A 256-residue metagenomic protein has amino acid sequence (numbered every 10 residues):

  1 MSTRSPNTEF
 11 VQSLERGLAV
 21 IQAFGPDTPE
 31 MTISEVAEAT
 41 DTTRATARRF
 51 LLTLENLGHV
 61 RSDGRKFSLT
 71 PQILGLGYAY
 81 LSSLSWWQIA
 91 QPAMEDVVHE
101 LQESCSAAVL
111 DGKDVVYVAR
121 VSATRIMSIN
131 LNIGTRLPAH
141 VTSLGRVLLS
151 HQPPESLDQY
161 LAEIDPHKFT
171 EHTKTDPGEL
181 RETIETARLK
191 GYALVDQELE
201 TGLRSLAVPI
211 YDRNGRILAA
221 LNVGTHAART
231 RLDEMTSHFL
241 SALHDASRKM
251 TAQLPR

Functional and structural regions predicted by a protein language model:
M1-Q88, E95, R248, A252-R256: N-terminal helix-turn-helix
F10-L14, T70, S83, W87 (+7 more regions): Short, structured helix-loop boundary elements
K66-I164: Amphipathic alpha-helical effector-binding/dimerization core of metabolite-sensing transcriptional regulators
A90-V97, L161-A207, Q253: Short, basic/aromatic recognition patches
I210-R213: Sensor-regulatory modules in signal-transduction proteins
L218-R256: Juxtadomain coupling helices with adjacent low-complexity linkers
